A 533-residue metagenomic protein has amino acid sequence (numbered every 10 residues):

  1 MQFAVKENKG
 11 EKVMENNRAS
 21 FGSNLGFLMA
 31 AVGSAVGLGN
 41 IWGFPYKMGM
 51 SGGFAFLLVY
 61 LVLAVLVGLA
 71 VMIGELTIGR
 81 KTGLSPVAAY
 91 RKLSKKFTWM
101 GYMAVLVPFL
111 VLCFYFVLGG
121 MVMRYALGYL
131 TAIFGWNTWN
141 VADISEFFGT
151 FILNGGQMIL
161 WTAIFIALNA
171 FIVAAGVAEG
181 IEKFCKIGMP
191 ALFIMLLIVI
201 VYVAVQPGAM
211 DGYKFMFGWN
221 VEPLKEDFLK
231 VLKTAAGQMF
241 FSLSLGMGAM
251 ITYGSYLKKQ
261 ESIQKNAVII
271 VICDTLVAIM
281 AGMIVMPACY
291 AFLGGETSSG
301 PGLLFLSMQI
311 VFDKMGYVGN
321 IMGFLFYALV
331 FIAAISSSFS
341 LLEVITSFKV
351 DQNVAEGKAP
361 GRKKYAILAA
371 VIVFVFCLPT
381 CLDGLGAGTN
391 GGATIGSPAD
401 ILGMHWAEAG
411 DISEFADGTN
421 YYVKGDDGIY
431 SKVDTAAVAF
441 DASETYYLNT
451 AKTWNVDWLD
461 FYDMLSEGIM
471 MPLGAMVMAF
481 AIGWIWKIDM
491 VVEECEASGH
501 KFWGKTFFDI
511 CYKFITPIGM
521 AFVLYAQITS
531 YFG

Functional and structural regions predicted by a protein language model:
F3-W42, V71-L76, R80-K92, T98-W99 (+3 more regions): Membrane-interface "cap" regions at the ends of multi-pass membrane proteins
E15-F21, E182, K186-F339, V350-L368: Membrane-embedded translocation segments of transport machinery
E15-R18, K47-S51, L84-M103, F116-A174 (+7 more regions): Inter-helical loop and helix-membrane interface segments of multi-pass membrane transporters/permeases
S23-L61, G248-A249, G254, K265-V268 (+1 more regions): Transmembrane helix-boundary motif of multi-pass solute transporters/channels
G26, S34, I159-L160, C273-I279 (+6 more regions): Loop-to-transmembrane helix boundary motifs in multi-pass membrane proteins
M48-G74, Q157-M158, E467-A475: Extracellular loop-to-transmembrane helix junctions
G68-V87, F97-F147, F331-V350, P472 (+3 more regions): Hydrophobic transmembrane alpha-helices that form the core helical bundles of multi-pass secondary transporters
T346, N353, G357-A370, W406-G410 (+5 more regions): C-terminal membrane-solvent junction of multi-pass transporters and transport-like membrane proteins
